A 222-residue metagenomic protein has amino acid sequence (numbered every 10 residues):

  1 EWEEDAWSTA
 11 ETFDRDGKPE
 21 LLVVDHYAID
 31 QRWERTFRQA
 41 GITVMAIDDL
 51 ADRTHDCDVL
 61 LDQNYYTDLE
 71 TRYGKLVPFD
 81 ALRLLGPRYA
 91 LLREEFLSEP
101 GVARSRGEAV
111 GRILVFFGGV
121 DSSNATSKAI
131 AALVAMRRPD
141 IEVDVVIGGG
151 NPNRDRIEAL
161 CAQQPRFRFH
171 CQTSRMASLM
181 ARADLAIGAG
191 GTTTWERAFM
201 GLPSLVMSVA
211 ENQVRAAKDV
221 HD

Functional and structural regions predicted by a protein language model:
E1-F79: Active-site and donor-binding regions of nucleotide-sugar-utilizing enzymes
D5-S8, R32, N153-R156, S174-S178 (+1 more regions): Short acidic active-site motifs
D16-L21, P165, A183-L185: Short acidic/histidine-rich motifs immediately flanking catalytic phosphotransfer sites in two-component signaling
I47-D48, Q63, G86-P87, V146 (+1 more regions): Generic beta-sheet signal
D56-N124, G150, D155: A nucleotide-sugar donor-handling region in carbohydrate enzymes
P100-G101, G107-A183: Donor-nucleotide binding loops and adjacent catalytic segments primarily of GT-B fold Leloir glycosyltransferases
A181-T192: Acidic donor-binding loop of glycosyltransferase active sites
T194-D222: Catalytic binding pocket for nucleotide-activated donors in carbohydrate/polymer assembly enzymes
